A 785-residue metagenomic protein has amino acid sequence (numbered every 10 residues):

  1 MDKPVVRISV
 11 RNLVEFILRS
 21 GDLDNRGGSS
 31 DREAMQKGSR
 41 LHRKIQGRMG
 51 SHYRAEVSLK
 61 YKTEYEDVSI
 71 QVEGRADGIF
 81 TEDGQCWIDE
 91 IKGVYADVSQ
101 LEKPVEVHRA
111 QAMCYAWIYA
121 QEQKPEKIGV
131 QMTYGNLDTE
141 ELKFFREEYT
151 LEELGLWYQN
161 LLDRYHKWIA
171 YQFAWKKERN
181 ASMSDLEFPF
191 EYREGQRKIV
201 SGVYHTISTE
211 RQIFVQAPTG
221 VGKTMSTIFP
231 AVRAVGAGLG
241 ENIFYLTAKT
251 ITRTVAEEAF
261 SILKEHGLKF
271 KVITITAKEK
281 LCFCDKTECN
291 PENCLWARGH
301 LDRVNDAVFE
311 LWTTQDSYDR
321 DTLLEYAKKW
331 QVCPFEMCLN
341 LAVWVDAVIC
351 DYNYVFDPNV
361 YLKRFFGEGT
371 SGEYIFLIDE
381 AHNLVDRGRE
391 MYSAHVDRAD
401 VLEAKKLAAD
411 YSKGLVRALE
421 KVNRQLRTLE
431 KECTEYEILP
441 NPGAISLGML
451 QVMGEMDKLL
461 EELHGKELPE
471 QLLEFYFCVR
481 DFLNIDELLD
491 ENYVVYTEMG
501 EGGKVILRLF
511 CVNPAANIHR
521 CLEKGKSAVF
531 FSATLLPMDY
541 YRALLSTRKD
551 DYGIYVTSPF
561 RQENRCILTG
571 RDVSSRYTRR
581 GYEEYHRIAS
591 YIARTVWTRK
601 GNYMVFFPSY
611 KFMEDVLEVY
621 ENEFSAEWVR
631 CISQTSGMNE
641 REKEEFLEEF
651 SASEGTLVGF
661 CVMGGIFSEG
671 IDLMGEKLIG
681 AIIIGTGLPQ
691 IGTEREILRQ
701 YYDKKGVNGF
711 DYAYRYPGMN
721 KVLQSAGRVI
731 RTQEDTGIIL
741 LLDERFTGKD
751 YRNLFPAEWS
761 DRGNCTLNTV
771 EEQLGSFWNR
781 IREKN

Functional and structural regions predicted by a protein language model:
M1-Q85, A110: Metal-dependent nuclease catalytic cores that hydrolyze phosphodiester bonds in DNA/RNA, characterized by
Y61-G155: Mg2+/Mn2+-dependent nuclease catalytic core
A174-Q216: Conserved pre-motif I regulatory segment
L186-E187, L239-V348, F356, K406 (+3 more regions): A substrate-engagement module of RecA-like helicase motors
S208-P230: Walker A/P-loop
T227, T254, K328-A347, D351-M456 (+2 more regions): Signature of the SF2 helicase/ATPase Hel1-core->accessory helical subdomain module
L323-V348, N359-F366, L459-S574, R579 (+4 more regions): A contiguous, basic/glycine-rich beta-loop/short-helix subdomain that forms a polymer-engagement track
R571-E583, T635-F746: Conserved RecA-like P-loop NTPase helicase motor core
